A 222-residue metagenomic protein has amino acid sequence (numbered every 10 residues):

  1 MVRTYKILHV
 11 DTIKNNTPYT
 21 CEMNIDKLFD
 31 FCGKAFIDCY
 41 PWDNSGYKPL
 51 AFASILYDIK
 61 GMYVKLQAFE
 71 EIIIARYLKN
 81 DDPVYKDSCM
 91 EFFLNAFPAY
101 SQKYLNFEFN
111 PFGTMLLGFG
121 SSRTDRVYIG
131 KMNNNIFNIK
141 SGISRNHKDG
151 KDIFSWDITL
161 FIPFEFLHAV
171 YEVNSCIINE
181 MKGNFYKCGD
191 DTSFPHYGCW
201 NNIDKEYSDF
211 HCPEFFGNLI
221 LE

Functional and structural regions predicted by a protein language model:
M1-E222: Structural preference for beta-rich elements and adjacent junctions enriched in aromatics
